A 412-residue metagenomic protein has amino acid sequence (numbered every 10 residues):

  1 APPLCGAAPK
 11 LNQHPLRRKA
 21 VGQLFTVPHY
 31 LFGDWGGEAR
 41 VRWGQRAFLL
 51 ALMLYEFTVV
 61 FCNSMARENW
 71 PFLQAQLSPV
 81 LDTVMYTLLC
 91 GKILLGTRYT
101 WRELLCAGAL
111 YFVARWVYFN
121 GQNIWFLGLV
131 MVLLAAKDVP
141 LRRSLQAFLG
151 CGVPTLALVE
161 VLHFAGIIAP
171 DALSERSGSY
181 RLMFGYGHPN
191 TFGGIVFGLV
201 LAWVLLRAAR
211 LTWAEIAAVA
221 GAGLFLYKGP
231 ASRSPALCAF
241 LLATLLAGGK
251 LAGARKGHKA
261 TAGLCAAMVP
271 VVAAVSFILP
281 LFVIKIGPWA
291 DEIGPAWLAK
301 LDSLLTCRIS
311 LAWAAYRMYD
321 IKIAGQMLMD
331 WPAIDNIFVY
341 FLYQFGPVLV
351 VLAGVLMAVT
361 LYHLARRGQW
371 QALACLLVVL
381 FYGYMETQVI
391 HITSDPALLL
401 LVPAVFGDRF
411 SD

Functional and structural regions predicted by a protein language model:
A1, C5-V41, V402-D412: A juxtamembrane structural motif centered on a specific transmembrane helix
E68-A75, Y118-W125, Y186-N190, E215-K250 (+2 more regions): Helix-loop-helix junctions and helix-breaking kinks within/between transmembrane helices of multi-pass membrane
L110-V153, H363: Transmembrane alpha-helical segments and their membrane-water interfaces
Q146-I167, G187-P230, A236-A247: Alpha-helical transmembrane segments of multi-pass inner-membrane proteins
A247-L298: A membrane-periplasm/extracellular boundary helix in multi-pass inner-membrane enzymes that assemble envelope glycans
K300-I334, F341, F345-V351: TM-adjacent membrane-interface loops and short helices in multi-pass inner/ER membrane proteins
P347-L380: Hydrophobic transmembrane alpha-helices and their immediate junctions
L376-L380, H391-D412: Transmembrane alpha-helices of multi-pass inner-membrane enzymes
